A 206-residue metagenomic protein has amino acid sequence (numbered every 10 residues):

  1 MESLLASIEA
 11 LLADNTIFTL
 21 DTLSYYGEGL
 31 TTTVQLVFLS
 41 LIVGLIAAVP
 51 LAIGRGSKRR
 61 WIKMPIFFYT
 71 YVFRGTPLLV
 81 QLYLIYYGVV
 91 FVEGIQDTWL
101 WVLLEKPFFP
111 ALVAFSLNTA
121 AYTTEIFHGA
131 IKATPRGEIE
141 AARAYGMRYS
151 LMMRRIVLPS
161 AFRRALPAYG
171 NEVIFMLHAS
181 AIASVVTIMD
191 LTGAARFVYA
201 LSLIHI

Functional and structural regions predicted by a protein language model:
M1-I204: Transmembrane alpha-helices and adjacent helix-loop boundaries
